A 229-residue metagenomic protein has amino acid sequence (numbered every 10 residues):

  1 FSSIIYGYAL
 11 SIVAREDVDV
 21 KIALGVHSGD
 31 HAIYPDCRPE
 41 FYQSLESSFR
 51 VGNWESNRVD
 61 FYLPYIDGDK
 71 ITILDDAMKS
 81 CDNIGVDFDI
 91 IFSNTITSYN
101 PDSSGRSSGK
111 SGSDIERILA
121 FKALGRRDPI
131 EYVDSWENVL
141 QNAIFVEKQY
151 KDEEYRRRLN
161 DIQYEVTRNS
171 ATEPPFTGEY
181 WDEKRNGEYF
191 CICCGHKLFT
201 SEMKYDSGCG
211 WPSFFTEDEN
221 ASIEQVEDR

Functional and structural regions predicted by a protein language model:
F1-V146: Nucleotide-activated chemistry modules centered on ATP-dependent adenylation/adenylyltransferase
E147-R229: A short Gly-Trp-Pro
